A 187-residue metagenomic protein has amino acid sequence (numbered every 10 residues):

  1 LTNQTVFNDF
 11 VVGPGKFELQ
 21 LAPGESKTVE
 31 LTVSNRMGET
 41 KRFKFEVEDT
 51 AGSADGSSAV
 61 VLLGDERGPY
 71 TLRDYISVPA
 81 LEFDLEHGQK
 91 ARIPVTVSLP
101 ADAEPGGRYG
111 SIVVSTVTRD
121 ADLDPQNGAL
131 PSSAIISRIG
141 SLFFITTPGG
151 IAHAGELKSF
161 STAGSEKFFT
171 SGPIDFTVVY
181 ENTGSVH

Functional and structural regions predicted by a protein language model:
L1-V6, F143-I145: Short, polar/proline-rich extracytoplasmic segments that appear immediately after membrane translocation
Q4-M37, E82, L157-S171: Beta-sheet-dominated interaction scaffolds and their linkers
D9, T40-R42, G140, D175: Exposed beta-strand and adjacent loop surfaces of beta-rich binding modules that mediate intermolecular recognition
L19, F83-L85, F143-I145: Generic detection of short hydrophobic beta-strand segments and adjacent strand-loop junctions
S26-S34, T40-E48, D55, A59-L62 (+1 more regions): Ligand-binding face of N-terminal immunoglobulin V-set domains in extracellular IgSF glycoproteins
V33-E39, V179-G184: Asparagine-centered strand-capping/turn motif at beta-strand->loop junctions
L123-H187: Membrane-proximal low-complexity regions enriched in glycine and acidic/polar residues
